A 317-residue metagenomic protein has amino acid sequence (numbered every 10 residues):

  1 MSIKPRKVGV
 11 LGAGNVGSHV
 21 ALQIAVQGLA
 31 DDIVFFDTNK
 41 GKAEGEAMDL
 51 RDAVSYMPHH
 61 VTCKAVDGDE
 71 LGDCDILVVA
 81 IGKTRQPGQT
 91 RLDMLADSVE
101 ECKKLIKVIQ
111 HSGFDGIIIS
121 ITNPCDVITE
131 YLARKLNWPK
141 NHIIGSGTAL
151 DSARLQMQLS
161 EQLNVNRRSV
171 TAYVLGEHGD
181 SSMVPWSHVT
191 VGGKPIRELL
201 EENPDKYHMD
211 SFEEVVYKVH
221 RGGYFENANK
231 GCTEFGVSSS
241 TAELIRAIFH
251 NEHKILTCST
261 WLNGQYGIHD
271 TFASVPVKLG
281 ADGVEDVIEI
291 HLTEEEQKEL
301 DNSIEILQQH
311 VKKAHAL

Functional and structural regions predicted by a protein language model:
A13-G14: Glycine-rich Rossmann-fold phosphate-binding loop(s) that bind the pyrophosphate of adenine dinucleotide cofactors
G17-S18: N-terminal Rossmann-fold NAD(P) dinucleotide-binding loop
I24: Aromatic pocket-lining residues of Rossmann-like dinucleotide-binding sites
T38-C74, Q89, Q308-A316: Conserved N-terminal Rossmann-fold NAD(P) cofactor-binding segment
S55-I117: Rossmann-like NAD(P)-binding element
R91-M157: Rossmann-like NAD(P)(H) cofactor-binding subdomain of soluble oxidoreductases
L136-H142, D151-L317: C-terminal substrate-binding/catalytic lobe of Rossmann-fold NAD(P)-dependent dehydrogenases
